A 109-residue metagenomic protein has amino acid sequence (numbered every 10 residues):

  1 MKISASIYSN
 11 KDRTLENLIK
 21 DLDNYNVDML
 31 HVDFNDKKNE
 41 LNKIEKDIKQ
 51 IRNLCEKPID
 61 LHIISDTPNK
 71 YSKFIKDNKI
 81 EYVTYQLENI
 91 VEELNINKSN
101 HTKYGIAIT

Functional and structural regions predicted by a protein language model:
M1-N78: Conserved N-terminal beta1-alpha1 strand-loop-helix module at the mouth
K11-T14, L54, K70-K73, D77-T109: Conserved anion-binding
